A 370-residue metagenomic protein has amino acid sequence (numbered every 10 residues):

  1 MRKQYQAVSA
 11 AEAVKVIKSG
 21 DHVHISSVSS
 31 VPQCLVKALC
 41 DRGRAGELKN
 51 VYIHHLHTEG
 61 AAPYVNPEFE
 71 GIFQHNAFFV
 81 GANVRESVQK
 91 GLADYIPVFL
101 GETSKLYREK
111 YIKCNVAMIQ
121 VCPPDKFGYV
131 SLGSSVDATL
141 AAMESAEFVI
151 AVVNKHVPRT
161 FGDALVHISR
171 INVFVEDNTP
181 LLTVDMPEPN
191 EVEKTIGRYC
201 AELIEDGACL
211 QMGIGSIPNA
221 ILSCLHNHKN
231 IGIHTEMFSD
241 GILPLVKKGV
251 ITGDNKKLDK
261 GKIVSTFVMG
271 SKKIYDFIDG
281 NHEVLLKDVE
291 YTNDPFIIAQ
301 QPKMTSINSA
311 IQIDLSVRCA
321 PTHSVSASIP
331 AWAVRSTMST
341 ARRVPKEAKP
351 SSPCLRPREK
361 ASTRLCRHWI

Functional and structural regions predicted by a protein language model:
M1-I370: Conserved alpha/beta enzyme-core scaffold
